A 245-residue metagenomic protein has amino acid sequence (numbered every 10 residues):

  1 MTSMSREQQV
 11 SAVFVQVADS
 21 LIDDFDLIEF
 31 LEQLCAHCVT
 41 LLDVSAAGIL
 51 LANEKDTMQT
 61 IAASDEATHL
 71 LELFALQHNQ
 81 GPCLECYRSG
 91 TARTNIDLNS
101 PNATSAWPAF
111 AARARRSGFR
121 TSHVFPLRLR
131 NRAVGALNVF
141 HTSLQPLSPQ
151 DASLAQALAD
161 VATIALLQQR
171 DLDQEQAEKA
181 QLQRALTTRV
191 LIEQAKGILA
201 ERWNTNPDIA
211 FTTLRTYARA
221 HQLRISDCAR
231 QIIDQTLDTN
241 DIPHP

Functional and structural regions predicted by a protein language model:
T2-S5, F140-Q156: Regulatory loop-to-helix N-cap segments in sensory/regulatory domains that couple ligand/signal detection
S3-V15, D19-I61, L70-E72, Q80 (+5 more regions): Helix-loop-beta substructure at the N-terminus of cytosolic sensory domains that couple signal/ligand detection
S5-V13, I22, D26, T163-Q174 (+2 more regions): Signal-transducing alpha-helical linker
V15, A152, Q156-T163: Allosteric cytosolic regulatory segments
A52, T68-S105, A111-R120: Regulatory sensory and allosteric helical modules in signal-transduction proteins and certain transcription factors
T121-R128: Short hydrophobic beta-strand micro-motif common in sensory/regulatory domains
D171-P245: Signal-transducing coiled-coil/dimerization helices and immediately adjacent hinge/linker segments that couple sensory
